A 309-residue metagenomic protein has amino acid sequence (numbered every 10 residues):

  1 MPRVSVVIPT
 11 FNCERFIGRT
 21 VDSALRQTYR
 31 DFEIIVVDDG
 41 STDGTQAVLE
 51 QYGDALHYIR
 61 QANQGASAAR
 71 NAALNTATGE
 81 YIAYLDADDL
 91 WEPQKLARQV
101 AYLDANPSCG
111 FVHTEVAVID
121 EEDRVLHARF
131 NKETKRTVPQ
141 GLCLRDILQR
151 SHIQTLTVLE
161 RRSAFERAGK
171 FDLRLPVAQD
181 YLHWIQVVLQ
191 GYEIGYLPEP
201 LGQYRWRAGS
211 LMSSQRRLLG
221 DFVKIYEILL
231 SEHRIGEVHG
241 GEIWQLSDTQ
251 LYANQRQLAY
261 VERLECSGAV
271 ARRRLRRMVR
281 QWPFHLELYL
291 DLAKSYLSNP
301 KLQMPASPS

Functional and structural regions predicted by a protein language model:
M1, L182, L189, I194 (+1 more regions): C-terminal subregions of glycosyltransferases and related glycan-biosynthesis enzymes
M1-S23: N-proximal low-complexity "stem/linker" segments adjacent to membrane-targeting elements
R15-G18, S41-Q51, L90, Q94: Acidic helix N-cap motif at the loop->helix transition within catalytic regions of sugar-transfer enzymes
S23, R30, D38-A47, N63-Q64 (+1 more regions): A conserved acidic beta->alpha catalytic loop
Q61-A77, R98: Glycine-rich, basic loop-to-helix element that forms the pyrophosphate-binding segment of sugar-nucleotide handling
N75, T114, T134-I225: Conserved nucleotide-sugar donor-binding catalytic segment
I82: Short aromatic/hydrophobic "clamp" motif used to bind/position activated sugar donors
Q94-H127: Conserved donor NDP-sugar-binding/catalytic core segment of glycosyltransferases
